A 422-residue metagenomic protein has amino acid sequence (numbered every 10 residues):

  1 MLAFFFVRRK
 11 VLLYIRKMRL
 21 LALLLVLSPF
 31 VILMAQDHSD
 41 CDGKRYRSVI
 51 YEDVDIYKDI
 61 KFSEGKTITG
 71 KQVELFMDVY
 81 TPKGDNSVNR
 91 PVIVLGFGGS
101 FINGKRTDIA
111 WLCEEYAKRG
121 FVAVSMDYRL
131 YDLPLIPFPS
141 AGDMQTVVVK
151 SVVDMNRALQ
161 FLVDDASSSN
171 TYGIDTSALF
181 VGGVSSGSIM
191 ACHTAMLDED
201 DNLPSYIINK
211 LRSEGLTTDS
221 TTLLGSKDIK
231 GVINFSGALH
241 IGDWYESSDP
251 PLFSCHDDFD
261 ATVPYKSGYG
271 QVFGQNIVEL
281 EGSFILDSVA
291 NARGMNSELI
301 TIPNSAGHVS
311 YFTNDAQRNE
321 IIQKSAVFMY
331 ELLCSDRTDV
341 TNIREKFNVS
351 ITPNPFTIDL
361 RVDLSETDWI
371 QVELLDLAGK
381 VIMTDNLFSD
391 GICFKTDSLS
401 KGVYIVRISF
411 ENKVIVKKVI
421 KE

Functional and structural regions predicted by a protein language model:
D37-S87: N-terminal cap/lid segment of alpha/beta-hydrolase-fold proteins
V88-G99: Short beta-strand element of the alpha/beta-hydrolase
T107-S125: Short amphipathic alpha-helix adjacent to the substrate-entry channel of hydrolases
M144-S168: Alpha/beta-hydrolase active-site loop
Q160-S248: Primarily recognizes the serine-hydrolase "nucleophile elbow" in alpha/beta-hydrolase and SGNH/GDSL folds
K210-R293: The feature captures the conserved acid-bearing segment of alpha/beta-hydrolase catalytic domains
L280, F284-R337: C-terminal catalytic histidine-bearing segment of alpha/beta-hydrolase fold enzymes
R344-E422: C-terminal outer-membrane/trafficking sorting elements
